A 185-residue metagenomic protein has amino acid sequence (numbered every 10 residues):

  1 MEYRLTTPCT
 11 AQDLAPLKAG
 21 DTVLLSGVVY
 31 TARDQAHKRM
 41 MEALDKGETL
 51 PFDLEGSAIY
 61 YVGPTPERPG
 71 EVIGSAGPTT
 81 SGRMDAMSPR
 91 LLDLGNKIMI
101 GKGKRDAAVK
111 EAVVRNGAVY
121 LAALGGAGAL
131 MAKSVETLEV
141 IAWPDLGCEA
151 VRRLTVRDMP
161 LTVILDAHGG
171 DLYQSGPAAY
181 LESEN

Functional and structural regions predicted by a protein language model:
M1-C9: Short, structured beta-strand/loop micro-motifs enriched in basic residues and often containing a Trp
T31-A32, A36-M159: Feature captures the catalytic cores and cofactor-binding loops of soluble hydro-lyases/lyases that act on carboxylate
S88, I164-N185: Active-site/ligand-binding-proximal alpha/beta "capping" segment
